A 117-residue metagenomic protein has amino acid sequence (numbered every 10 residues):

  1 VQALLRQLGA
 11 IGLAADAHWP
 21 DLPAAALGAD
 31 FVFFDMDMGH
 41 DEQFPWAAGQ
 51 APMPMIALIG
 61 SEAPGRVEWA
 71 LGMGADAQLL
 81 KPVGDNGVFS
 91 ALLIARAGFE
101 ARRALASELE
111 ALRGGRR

Functional and structural regions predicted by a protein language model:
V1-D16: Two-component/phosphorelay signaling modules centered on CheY-like receiver
L4-Q7, V88-E100: Receiver (REC) domain switch/output surface
A15-F31: Acidic, metal-coordinating helix/loop segments flanking the phosphotransfer/catalytic sites of two-component signaling
V32, M53-P64: A short, hydrophobic beta-strand element within the central beta-sheet of small alpha/beta folds
M38-P52: Short amphipathic alpha-helix used as the core "switch/output" element in two-component signaling
G65-R66, V83-L92: C-terminal output helix
F99-R117: CheY-like receiver
